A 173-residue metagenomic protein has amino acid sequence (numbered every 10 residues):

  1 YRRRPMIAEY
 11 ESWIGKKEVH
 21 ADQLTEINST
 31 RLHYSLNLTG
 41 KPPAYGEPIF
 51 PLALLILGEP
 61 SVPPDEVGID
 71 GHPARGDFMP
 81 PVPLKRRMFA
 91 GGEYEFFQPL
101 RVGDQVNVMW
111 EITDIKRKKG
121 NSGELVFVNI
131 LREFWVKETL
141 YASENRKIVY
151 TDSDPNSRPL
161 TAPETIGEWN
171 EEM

Functional and structural regions predicted by a protein language model:
R3-Q105: Hydrophobic, proline/glycine-rich low-complexity stretches
R4-K17, F89-M173: HotDog/MaoC-like acyl-thioester-processing domains
